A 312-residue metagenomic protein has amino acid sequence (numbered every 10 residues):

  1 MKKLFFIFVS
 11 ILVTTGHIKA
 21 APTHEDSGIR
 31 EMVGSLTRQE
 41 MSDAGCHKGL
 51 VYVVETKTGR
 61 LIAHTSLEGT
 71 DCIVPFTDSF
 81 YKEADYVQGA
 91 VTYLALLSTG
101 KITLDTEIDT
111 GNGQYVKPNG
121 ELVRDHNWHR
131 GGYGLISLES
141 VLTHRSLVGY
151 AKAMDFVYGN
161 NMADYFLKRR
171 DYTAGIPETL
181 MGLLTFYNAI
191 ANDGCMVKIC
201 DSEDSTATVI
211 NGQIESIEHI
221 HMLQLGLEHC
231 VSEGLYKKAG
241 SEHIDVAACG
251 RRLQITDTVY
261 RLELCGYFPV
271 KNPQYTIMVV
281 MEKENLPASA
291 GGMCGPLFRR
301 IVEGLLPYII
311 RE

Functional and structural regions predicted by a protein language model:
L4-V13: Sec-dependent N-terminal signal peptides
G16-L50, D71-C72, I210, E263 (+4 more regions): Extracytoplasmic/periplasmic proteins that interact with beta-lactams or build/remodel peptidoglycan
T23, S27, E31-Q39, L94 (+8 more regions): Solvent-exposed, polar/charged alpha-helical surfaces in well-ordered, non-transmembrane soluble domains, broadly
T23-Q88, L97-K101: Short pre-catalytic segments that frame enzyme active sites
M32-L36, G59, F80-I108, V141 (+4 more regions): Active-site SXXK
K57, I102-A163, I210-E218: Conserved catalytic neighborhood of penicillin-recognizing serine enzymes
A63-T65, P75-V87, H126-N127, L135 (+2 more regions): Active-site-proximal helix/loop microenvironment of the serine DD-peptidase/beta-lactamase transpeptidase fold
N160, A174-P307, R311: A penicillin-recognizing enzyme superfamily signal
